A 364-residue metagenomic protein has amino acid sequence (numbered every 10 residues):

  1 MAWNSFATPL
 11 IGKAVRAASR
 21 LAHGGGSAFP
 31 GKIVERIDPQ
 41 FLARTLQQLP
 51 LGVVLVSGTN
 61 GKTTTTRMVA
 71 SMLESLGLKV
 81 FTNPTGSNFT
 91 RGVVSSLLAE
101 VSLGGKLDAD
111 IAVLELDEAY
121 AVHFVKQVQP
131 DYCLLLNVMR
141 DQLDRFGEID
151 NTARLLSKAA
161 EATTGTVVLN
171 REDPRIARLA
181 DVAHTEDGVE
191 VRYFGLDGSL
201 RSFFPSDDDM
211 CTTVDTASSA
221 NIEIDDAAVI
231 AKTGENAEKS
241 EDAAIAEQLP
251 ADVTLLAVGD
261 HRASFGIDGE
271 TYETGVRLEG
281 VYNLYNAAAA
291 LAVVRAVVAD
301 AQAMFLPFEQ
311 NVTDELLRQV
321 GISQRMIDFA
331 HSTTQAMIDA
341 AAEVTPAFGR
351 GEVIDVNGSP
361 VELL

Functional and structural regions predicted by a protein language model:
W3-E190, N236: Phosphate-binding loop of NTP-binding sites
K79-P84, E273-V281, V361-E362: A short glycine/serine-rich beta->alpha loop
G86, D197-S199, N357: Short, solvent-exposed coil/turn elements at secondary-structure transition points
L135-V344: Acidic, Mg2+-coordinating active-site environments of NTP-dependent enzymes
E270, D355-E362: Beta-strand-turn-beta hairpins that frame and shape the catalytic cleft of phosphate-ester-processing enzymes
P346, V361-L364: Glycine-rich phosphate/pyrophosphate-binding beta-alpha loops
G349, V353-I354: Catalytic cores of nucleotide-enabled group-transfer and carboxylate-activating enzymes in metabolic and assembly-line
